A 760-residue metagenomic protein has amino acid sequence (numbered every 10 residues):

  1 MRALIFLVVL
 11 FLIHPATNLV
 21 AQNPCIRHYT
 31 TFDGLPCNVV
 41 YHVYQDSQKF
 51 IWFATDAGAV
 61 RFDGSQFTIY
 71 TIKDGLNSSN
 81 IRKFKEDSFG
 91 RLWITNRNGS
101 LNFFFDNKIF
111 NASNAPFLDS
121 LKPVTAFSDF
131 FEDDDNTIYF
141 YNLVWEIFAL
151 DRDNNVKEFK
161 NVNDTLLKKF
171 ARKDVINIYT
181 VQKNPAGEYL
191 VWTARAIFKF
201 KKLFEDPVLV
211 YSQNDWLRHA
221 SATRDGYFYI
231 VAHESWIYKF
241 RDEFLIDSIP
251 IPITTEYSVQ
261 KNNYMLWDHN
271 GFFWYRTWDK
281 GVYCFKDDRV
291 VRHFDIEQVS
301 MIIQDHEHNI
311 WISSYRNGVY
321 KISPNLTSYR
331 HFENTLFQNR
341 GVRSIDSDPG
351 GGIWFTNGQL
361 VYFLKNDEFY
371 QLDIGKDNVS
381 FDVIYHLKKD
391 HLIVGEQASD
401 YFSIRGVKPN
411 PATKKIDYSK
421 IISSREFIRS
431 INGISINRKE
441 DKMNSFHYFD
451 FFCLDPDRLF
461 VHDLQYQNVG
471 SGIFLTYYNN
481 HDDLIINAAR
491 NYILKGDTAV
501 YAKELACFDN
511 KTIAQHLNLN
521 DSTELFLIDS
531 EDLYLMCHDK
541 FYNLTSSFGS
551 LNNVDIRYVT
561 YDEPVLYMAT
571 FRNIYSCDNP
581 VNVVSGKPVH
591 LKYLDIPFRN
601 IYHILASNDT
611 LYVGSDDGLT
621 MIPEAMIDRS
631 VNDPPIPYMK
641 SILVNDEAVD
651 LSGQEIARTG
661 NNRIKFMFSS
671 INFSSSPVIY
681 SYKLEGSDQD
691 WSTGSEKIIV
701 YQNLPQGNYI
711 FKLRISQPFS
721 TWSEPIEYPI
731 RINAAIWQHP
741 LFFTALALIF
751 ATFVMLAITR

Functional and structural regions predicted by a protein language model:
M1-T759: Carboxylate-rich, polar loop motifs that coordinate divalent cations or form catalytic acidic clusters
